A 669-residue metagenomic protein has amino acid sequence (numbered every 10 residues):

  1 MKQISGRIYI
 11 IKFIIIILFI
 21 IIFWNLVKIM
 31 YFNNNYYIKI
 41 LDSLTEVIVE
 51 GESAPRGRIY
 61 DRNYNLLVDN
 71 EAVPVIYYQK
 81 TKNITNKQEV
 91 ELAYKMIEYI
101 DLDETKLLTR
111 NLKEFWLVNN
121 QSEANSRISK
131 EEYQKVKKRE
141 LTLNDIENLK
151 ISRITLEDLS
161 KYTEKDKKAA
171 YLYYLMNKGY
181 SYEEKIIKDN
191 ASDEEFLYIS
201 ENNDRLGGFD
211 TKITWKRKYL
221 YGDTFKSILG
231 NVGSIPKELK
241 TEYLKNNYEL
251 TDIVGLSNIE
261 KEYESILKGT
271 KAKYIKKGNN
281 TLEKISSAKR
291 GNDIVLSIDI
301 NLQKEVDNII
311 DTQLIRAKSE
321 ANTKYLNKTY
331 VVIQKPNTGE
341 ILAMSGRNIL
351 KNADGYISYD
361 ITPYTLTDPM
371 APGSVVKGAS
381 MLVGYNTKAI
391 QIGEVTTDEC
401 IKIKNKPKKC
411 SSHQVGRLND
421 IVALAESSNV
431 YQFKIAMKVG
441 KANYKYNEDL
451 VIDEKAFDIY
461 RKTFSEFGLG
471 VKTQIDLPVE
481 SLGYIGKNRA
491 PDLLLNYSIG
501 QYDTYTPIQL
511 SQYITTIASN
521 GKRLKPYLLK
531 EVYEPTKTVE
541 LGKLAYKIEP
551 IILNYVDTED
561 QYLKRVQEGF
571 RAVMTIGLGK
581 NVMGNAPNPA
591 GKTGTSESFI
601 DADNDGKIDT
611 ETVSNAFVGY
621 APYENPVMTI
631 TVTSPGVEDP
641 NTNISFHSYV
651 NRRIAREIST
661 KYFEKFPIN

Functional and structural regions predicted by a protein language model:
M1-K261, S265-S286, T329-Y330, P336 (+4 more regions): Membrane-proximal periplasmic segments of bacterial cell-envelope enzymes, especially penicillin-binding proteins
K39-G51, L302-K324: Short, basic/aromatic recognition patches
L66-D69, P74, K273-K289, I298 (+2 more regions): Beta-lactam-recognizing serine transpeptidase/beta-lactamase-like catalytic domain environment
V90-Y94, E98, L197, E201 (+16 more regions): Solvent-exposed, polar/charged alpha-helical surfaces in well-ordered, non-transmembrane soluble domains, broadly
L239-T241, I600-N604, T631, P640-I644: Short conserved micro-motifs at the rims of enzyme active sites and ligand-binding pockets
I309-K318, I349, N443, M574 (+1 more regions): Structural motif corresponding to the C-terminal cap of alpha-helices
V539, Y649-N669: Short, gly/Ser/Thr-rich active-site loops of penicillin-recognizing serine hydrolases
G636-N651: A short acidic/glycine-rich loop-to-helix N-cap element
